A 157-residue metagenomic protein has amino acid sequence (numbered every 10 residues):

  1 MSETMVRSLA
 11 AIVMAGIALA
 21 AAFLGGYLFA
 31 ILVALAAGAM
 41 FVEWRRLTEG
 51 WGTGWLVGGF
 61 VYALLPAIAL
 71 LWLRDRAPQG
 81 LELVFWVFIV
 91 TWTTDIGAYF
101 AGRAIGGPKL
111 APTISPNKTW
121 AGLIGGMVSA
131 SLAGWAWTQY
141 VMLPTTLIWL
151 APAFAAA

Functional and structural regions predicted by a protein language model:
M1-A156: Membrane-embedded alpha-helical bundles of polytopic integral membrane proteins
